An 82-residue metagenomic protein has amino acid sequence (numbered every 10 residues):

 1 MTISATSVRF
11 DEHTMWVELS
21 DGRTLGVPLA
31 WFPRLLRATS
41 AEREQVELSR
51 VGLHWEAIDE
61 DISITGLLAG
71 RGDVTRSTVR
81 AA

Functional and structural regions predicted by a protein language model:
M1-A82: Motif-centric detector for short Cys/His coordination patterns
